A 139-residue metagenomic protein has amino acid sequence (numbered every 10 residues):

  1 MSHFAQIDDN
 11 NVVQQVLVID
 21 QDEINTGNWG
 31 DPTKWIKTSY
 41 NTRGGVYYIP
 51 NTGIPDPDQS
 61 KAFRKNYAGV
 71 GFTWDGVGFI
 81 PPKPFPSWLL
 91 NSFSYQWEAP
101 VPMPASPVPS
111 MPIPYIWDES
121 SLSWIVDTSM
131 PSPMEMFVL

Functional and structural regions predicted by a protein language model:
M1-L139: Viral virion structural and adsorption modules
